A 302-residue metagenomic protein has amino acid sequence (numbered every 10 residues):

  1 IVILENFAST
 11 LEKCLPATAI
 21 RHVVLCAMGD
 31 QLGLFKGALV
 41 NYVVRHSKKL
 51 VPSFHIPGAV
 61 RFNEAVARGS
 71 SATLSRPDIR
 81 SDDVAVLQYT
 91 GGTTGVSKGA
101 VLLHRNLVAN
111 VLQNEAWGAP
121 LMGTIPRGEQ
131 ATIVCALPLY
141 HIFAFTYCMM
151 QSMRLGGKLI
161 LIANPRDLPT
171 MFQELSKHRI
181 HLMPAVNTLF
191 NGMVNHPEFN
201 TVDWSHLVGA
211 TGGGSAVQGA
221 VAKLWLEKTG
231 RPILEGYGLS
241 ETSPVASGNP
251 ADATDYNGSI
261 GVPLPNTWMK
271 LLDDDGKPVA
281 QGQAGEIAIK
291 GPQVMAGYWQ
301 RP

Functional and structural regions predicted by a protein language model:
I1-A67: Structural core segment of the AMP-binding/adenylate-forming
I1-N6, K13, K98-V101, C135 (+2 more regions): Short beta-strand->loop structural element characteristic of the AMP-binding/adenylate-forming
A38-Y42, G157, K177-A185, V194-D255 (+2 more regions): Gly/Ser/Thr-rich phosphate-binding loop
S53-Y89, V96, L121-T132: Conserved pre-ATP/AMP-binding loop-to-beta segment of ANL
A85-L112: Conserved AMP-binding A3 loop
V108-T132, Y140-L182, H196: Conserved AMP-binding/adenylation subdomain of ANL enzymes
V262-N266, K277-P302: Conserved ATP/PPi-binding loop(s) of AMP-dependent carboxylate-activating enzymes
